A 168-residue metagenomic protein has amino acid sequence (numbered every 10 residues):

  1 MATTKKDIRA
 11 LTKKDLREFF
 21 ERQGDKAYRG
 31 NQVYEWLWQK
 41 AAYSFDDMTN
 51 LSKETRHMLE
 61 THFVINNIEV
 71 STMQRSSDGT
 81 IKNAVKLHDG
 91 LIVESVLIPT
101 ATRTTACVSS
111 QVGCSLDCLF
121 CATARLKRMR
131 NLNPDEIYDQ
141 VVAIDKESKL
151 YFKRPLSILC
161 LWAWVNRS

Functional and structural regions predicted by a protein language model:
M1-T104: Flexible, acidic/Gly-rich N-terminal and inter-domain linker regions that tether and position cofactor-handling modules
L91-S95, A101-S110, S115-S168: Conserved Radical SAM active-site core
